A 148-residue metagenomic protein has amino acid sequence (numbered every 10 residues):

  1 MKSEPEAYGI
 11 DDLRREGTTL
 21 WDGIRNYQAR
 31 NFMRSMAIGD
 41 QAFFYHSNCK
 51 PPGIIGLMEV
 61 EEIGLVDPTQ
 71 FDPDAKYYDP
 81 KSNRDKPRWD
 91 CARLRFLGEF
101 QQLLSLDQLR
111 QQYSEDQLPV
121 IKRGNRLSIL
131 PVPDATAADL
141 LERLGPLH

Functional and structural regions predicted by a protein language model:
M1, M58-E61, P133: GIY-YIG nuclease signature motif recognition
M1-I38, T136-A137, P146-H148: Compositionally biased, charged N-terminal/linker segments
K2-E4, Y45, L97, G124 (+1 more regions): Structured loops at beta-to-helix junctions and adjacent beta-edge loops in soluble globular domains
D12-L13, Q70-F71, S105-D107, L140-R143: A short secondary-structure junction signal
Y45-P52: Short, charged beta-turn/beta-strand-edge "cap" motif at the junction between a beta-strand and an adjacent loop
G56-L127: Aromatic- and Lys/Arg-enriched surface recognition patch
E99, R123-L144: Charge/polar-rich, low-complexity and marginally structured segments
